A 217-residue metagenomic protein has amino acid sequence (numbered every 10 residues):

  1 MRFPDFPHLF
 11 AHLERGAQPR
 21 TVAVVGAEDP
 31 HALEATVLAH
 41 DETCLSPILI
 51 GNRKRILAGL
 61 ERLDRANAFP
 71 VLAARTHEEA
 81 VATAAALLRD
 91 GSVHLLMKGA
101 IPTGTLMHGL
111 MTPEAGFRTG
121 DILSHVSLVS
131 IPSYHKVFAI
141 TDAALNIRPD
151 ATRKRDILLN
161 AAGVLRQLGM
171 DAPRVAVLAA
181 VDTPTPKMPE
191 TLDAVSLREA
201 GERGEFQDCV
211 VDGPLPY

Functional and structural regions predicted by a protein language model:
M1-I48, N52-Y217: Anion-binding alpha/beta catalytic cores of soluble intermediary-metabolism enzymes, centered on
